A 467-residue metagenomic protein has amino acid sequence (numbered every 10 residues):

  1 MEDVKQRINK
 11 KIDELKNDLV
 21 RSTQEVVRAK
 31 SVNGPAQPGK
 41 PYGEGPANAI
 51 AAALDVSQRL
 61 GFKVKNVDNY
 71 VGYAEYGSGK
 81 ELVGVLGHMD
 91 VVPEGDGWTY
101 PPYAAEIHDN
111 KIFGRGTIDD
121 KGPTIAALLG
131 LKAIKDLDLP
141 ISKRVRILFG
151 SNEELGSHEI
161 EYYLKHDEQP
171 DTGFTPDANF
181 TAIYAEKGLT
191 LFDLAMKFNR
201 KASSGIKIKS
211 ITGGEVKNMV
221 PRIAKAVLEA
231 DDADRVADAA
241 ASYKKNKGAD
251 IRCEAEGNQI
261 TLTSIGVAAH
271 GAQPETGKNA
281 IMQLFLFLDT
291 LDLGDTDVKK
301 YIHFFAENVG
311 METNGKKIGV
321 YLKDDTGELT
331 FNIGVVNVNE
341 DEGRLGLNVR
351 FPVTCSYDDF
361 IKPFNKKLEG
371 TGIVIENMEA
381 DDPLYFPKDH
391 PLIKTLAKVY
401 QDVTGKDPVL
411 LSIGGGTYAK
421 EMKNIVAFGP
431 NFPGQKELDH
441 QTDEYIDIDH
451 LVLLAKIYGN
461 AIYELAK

Functional and structural regions predicted by a protein language model:
E2-R115, L139-I141, S264: Acidic/His- and Gly-rich active-site-bordering loop/insert found across diverse amide/peptide-bond hydrolases
K11, N339-D341, A397-L465: Zn-dependent metallopeptidase/amidohydrolase metal-coordination segment
L82-F149, L155, D171, T442-L453: Active-site metal-coordination/substrate-binding segment of hydrolases, especially metallo-dependent peptidases
H108-D109, L131-R146, L293-K299, G405 (+2 more regions): Phosphate-handling active-site elements
D120-N199, A237, A241, E312-D325: Acidic/histidine-rich catalytic neighborhood of metal-dependent amide-processing enzymes
A185-K187, L191-T212, K217-V267, G271-T330 (+1 more regions): Acidic-enriched catalytic cores of C-N bond-cleaving enzymes acting on peptides and small amides
P221, D234-R252, D382-E421, I425: Active-site-adjacent substrate-binding region of metalloamidase/peptidase-like peptide-processing proteins
H303-G310, N332-N337, N348-V353, V374-I393 (+1 more regions): A short beta-alpha structural unit
